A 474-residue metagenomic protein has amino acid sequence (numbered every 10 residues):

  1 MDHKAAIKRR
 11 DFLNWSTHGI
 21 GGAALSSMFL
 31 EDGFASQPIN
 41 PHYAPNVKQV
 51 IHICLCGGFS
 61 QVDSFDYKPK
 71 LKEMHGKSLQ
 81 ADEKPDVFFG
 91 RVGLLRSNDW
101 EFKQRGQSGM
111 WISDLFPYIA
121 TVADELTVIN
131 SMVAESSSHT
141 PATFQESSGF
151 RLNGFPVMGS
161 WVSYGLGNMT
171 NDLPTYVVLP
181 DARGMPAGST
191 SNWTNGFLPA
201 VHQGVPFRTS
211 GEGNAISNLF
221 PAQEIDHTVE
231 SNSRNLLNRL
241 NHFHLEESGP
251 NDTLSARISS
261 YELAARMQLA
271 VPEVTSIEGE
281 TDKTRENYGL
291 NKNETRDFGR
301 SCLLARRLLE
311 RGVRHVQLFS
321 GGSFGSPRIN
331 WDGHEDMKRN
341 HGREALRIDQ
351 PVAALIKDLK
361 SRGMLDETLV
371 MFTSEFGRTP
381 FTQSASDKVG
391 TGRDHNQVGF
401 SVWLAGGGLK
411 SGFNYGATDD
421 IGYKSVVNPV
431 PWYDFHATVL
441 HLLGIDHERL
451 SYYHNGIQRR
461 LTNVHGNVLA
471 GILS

Functional and structural regions predicted by a protein language model:
M1-S474: Ligand-binding pockets and gating/stacking loops
